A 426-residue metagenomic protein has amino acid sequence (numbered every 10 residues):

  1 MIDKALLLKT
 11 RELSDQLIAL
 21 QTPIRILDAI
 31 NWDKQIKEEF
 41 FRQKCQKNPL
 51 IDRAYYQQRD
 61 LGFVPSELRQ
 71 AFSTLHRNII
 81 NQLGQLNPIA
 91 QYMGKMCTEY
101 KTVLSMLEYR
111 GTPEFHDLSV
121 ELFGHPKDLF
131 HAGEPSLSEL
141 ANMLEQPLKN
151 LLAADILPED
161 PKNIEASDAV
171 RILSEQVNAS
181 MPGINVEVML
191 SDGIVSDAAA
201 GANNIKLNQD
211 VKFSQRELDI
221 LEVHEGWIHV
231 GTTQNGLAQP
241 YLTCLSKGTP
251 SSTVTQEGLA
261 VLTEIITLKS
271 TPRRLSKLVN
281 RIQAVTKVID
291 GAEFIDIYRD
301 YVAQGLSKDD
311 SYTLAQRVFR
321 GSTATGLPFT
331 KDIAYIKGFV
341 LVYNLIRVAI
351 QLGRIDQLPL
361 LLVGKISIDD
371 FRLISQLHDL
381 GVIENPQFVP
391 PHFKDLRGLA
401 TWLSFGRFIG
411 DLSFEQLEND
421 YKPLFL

Functional and structural regions predicted by a protein language model:
M1-S138, L399-S404, F408-L426: N-terminal low-structure segments adjacent to metalloprotease catalytic domains across cellular compartments
Q58, R216, G231-Q256: Post-HEXXH active-site segment of zinc metalloproteases
L83-F213: Contiguous, non-catalytic segments that form substrate-binding/exosite surfaces or channel walls
S105-E108, N178, W227, G231-G236 (+5 more regions): Hydrophobic/aromatic-lined pockets within catalytic cores
A198-N204, G231-L237, D309-A315: Active-site-adjacent bridging/hinge elements
E217-G231: Short alpha-helix carrying the canonical HExxH Zn2+-binding catalytic motif
S246-T286, G338: Post-HExxH zinc-binding segment in Zn-dependent metallohydrolases
R274-L426: Conserved alpha-helical "signature site" that marks functionally important helical segments or helix/loop junctions
